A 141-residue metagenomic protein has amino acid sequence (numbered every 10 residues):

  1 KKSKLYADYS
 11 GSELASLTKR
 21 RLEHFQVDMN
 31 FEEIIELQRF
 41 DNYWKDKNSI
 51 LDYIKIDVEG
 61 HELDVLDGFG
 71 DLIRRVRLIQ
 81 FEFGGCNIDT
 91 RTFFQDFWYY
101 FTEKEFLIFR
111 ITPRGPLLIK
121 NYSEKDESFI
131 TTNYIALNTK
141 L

Functional and structural regions predicted by a protein language model:
K1-L141: Phosphate/nucleotide-binding beta-alpha loop and adjacent structural elements of enzyme active sites
